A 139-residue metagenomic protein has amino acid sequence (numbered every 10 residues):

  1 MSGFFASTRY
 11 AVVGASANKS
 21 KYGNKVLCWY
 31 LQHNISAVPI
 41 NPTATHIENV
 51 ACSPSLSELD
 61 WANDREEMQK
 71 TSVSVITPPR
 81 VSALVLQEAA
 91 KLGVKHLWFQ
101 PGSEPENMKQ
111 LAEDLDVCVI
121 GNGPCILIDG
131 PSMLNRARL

Functional and structural regions predicted by a protein language model:
M1-F4, M133-L139: Eukaryotic N-terminal low-complexity, Ser/Thr- and Lys/Arg-rich leader segments that predominantly function as
R9-V13: Conserved beta-strand elements of the Class I
A15, I76-T77, P101: Glycine-rich, N-terminal phosphate-binding loop of Rossmann-like dinucleotide-binding domains
S20, L27-E48: NAD(P)-binding Rossmann-fold cofactor-contacting core
H33-I35, L92-L97, D114-V117: A short helix->loop->beta-strand "cap" motif at the edges of active sites that frequently abuts
I47-L84: Glycine-rich, highly charged phosphate/nucleotide-binding loops
V81-F99: Rossmann-fold NAD(P) dinucleotide-binding segment
P101-G130, N135: Rossmann-fold NAD(P)-binding glycine/threonine-rich loop
